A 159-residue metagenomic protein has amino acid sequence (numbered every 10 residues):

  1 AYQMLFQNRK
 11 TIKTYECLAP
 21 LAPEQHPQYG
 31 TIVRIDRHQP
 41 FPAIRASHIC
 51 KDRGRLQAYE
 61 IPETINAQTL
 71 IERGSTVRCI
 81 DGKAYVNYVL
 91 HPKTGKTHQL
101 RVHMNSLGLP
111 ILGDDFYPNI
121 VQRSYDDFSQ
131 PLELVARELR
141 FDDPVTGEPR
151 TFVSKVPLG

Functional and structural regions predicted by a protein language model:
A1-G159: RNA pseudouridine synthases
